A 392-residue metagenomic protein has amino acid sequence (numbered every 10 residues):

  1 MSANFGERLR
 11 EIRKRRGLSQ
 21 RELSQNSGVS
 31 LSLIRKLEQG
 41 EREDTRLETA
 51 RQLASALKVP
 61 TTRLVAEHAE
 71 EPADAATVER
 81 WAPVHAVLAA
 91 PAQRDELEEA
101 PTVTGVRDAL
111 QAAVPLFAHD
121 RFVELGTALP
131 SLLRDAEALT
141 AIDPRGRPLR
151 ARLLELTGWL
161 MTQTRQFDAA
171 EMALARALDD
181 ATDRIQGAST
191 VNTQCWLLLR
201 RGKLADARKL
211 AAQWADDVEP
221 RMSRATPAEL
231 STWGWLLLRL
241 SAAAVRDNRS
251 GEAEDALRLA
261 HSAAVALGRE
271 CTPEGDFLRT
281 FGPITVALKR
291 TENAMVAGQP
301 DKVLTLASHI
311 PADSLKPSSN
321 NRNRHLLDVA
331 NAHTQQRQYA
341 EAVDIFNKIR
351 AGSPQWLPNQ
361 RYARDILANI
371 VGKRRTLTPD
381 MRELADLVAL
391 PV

Functional and structural regions predicted by a protein language model:
M1-R16: A short, Lys/Arg-rich alpha-helix, primarily the initiator
R13, S24, A54: The alpha-helix within a helix-turn-helix
G17-L37: Short alpha-helical DNA-recognition segment
G28, E48-R63: DNA major-groove recognition helix of helix-turn-helix/homeodomain DNA-binding modules
K58-A73, V286: Short C-terminal boundary/hinge segments that cap the last helix of small helical domains
A66-E96: Short, charged recognition helix plus adjacent turn of helix-turn-helix-like nucleic-acid-binding domains
E98-L110, V114-V392: Conserved binding/catalytic microenvironments
